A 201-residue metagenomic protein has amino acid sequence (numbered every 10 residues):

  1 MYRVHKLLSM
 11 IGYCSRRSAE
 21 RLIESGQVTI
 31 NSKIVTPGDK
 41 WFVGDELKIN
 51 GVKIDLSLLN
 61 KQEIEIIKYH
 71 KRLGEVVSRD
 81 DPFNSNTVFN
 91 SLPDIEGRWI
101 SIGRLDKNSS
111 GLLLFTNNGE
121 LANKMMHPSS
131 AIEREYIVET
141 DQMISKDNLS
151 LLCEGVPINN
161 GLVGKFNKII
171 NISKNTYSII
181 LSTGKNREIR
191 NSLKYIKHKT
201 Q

Functional and structural regions predicted by a protein language model:
M1-Q201: Basic, flexible Lys/Arg- and Gly-enriched helix-loop patches that mediate nucleic-acid binding at interfaces with rRNA
